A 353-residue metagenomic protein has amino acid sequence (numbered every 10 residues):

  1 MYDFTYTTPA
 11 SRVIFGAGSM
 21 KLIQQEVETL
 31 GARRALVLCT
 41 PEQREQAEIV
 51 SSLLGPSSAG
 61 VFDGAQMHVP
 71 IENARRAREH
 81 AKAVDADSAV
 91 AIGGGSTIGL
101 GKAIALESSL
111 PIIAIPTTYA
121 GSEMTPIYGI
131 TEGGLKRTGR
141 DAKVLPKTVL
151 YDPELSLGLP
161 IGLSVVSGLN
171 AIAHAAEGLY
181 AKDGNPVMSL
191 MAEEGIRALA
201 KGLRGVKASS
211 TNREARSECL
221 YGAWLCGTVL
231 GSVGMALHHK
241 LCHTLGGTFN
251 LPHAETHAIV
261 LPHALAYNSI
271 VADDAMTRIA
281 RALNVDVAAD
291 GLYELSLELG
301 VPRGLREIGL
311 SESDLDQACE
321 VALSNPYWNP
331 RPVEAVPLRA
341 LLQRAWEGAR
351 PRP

Functional and structural regions predicted by a protein language model:
M1-D85, L305: ATP/NTP phosphate-donor binding region
S11, K21, Q25, L106-L190 (+2 more regions): A glycine/threonine-rich phosphate-anchoring loop and its flanking beta-alpha core in nucleotide/phosphate-binding
R12, R34-L36, G60, D87-V90 (+5 more regions): Structural motif
M20-I23, Q43-A47, I71-E72, S96-A103 (+3 more regions): Short glycine/serine/threonine-rich phosphate/pyrophosphate-binding segments that cradle anionic phosphate groups
A81-I104, S108-Y119, L241: A short, small-residue-rich loop immediately preceding and capping a beta-strand
G178, K182-E294: Active-site segments that bind and position negatively charged phosphate/pyrophosphate groups
A282-P353: C-terminal charged capping/lid subdomain of soluble metabolic enzymes
